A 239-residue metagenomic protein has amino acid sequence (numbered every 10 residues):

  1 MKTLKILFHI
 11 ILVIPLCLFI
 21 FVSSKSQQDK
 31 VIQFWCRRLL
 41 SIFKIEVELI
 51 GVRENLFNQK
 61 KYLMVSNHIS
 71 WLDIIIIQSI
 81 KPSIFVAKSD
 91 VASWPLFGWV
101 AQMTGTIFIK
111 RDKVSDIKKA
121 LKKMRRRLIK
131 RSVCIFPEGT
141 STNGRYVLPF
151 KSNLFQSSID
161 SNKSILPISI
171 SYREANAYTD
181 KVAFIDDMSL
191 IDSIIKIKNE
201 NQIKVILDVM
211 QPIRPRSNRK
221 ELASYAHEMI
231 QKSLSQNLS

Functional and structural regions predicted by a protein language model:
M1-L49, W99-M103, E200: A transmembrane-helix-recognition feature enriched in membrane-embedded lipid enzymes and envelope glyco-/phospholipid
I32-S89, A101: Conserved H-X4-D acyltransferase segment
K61-L63, K130-F136, S164: Residue-level preference for the first positions of well-ordered beta-strands
W71-R126: Membrane-embedded segments
F108-K110, M210-R216, E228-K232: Polar-ligand-bearing catalytic/cofactor-coordination segments of membrane-embedded or membrane-tethered inner-membrane
R127-F155: Catalytic-site beta-strand/loop segments enriched in glycine and acidic/polar residues
R145-Y225: A cross-family acyltransferase "interaction/gating" segment
